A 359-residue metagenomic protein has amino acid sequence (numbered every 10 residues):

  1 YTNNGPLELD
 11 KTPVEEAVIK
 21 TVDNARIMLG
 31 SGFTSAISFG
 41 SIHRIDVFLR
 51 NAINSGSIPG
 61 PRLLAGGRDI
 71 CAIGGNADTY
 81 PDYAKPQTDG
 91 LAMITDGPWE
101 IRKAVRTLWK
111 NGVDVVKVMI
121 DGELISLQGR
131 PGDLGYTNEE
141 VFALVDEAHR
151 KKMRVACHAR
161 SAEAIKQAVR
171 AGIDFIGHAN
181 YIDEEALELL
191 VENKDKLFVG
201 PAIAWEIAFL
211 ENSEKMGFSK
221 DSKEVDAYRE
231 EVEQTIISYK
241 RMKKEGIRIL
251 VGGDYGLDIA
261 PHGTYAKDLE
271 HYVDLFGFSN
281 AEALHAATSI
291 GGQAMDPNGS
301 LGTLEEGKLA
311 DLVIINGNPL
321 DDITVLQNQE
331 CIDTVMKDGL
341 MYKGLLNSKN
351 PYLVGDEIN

Functional and structural regions predicted by a protein language model:
Y1-A52, I73-N76, E139, A171: Metal-associated gating/positioning segment near the N- to mid-region
L9, R150-K151, K220-E224, E233-N318: His/Asp/Glu-enriched, well-ordered alpha-helical/loop segment that forms or immediately abuts the divalent-metal
G32, L63, G112, V116 (+11 more regions): Divalent metal-coordination and catalytic microenvironments
G40-V47, N54-Q167, F175: Histidine/acidic-residue-rich, glycine-tolerant segments that coordinate divalent metal ions
I53-G56, W109, E188-D195: Acidic (Asp/Glu)-rich catalytic clusters
I73, M119-E233, L250, Y255-L257 (+3 more regions): Active-site core of metal-dependent hydrolases
A287-S289, E306-L353: C-terminal cap of metal-dependent C-N hydrolases
